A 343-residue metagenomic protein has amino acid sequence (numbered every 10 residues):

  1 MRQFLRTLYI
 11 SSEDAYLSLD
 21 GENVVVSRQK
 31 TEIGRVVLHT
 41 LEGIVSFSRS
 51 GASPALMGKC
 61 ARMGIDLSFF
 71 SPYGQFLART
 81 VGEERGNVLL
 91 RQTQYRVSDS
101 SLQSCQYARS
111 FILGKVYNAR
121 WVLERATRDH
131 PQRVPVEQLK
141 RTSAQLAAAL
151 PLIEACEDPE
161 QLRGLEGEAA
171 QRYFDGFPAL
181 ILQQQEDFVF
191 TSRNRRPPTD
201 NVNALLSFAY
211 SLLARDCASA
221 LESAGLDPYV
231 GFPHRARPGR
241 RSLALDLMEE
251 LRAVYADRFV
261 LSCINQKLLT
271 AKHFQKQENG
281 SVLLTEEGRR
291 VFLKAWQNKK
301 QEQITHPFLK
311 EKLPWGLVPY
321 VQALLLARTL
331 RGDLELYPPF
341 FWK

Functional and structural regions predicted by a protein language model:
M1-L19, Q29, R35, N87-Y229 (+1 more regions): Active-site helix-to-loop segments that bind/position phosphate- or nucleotide-bearing substrates and donors across
M1-P72, G82: Terminal-proximal segments
T40, S48-W121: A surface-exposed, charged beta-strand/loop segment in the N-terminal or early-internal portion of soluble proteins
